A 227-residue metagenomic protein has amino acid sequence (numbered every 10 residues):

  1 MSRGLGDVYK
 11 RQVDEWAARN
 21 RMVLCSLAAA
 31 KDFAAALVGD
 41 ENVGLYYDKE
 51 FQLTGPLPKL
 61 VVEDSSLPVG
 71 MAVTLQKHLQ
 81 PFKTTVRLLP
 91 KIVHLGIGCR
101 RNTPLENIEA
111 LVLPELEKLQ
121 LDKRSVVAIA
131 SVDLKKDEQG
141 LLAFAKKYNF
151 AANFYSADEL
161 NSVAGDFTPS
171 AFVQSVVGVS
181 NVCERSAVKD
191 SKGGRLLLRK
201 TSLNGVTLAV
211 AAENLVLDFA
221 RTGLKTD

Functional and structural regions predicted by a protein language model:
M1-Y9: Single conserved hydrophobic/aromatic residue that forms the stacking wall/gate of nucleotide- or nucleobase-binding
G4, P56, K147-Y148, K192: Short, structured coil segments at secondary-structure junctions
A17-L89: Accessory alpha-helical/coil subdomains and C-terminal extensions that flank or cap enzyme catalytic cores
P68-P81, T85-L89, C183-D227: C-terminal edge-of-domain segments
K91-I108: Glycine- and Gly-Pro-enriched alpha-helical subdomains that act as flexible, kink-prone "lid/hinge" or packing modules
V112-V126: Phosphate/pyrophosphate-binding loops at sites that engage ATP/ADP/AMP, CoA/4′-phosphopantetheine, polyphosphate
V126-V132: Short glycine-rich phosphate-binding loop at a beta-alpha junction
A145-G178: Conserved phosphate-binding/catalytic loops in two-lobed NTP-binding clefts
